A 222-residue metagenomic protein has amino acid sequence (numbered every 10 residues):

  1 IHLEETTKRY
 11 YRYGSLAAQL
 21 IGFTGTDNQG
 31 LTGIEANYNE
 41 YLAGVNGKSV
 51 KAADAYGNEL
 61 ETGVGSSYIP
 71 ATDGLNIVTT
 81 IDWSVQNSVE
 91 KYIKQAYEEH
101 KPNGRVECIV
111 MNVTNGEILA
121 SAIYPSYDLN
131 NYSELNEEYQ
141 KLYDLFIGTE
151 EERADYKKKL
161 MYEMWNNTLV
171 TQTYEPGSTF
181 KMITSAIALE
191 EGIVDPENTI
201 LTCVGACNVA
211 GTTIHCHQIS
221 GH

Functional and structural regions predicted by a protein language model:
I1-G74, K91: Small/polar-residue-rich segments within soluble enzyme cores
I21-G22, A120-I123: Generic alpha-helical structural context detector
T24-T26, W83, S126: Non-catalytic surface loops within mature trypsin-like serine protease
I69-E117, S121, D128-H222: Active-site loop and adjoining helix of the penicillin-binding protein/serine DD-peptidase-beta-lactamase fold
